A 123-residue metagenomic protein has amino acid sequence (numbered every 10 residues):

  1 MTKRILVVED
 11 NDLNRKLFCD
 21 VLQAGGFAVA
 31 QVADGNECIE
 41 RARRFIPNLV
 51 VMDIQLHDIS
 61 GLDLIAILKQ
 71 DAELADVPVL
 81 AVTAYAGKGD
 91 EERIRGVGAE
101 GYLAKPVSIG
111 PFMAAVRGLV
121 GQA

Functional and structural regions predicted by a protein language model:
E9: Conserved acidic carboxylate
L13, D34-E37, S60-D63: Acidic catalytic/metal-coordinating carboxylates
K16-A24: Charged docking surfaces used in two-component/phosphorelay signaling
G26-A33, R41, L103: Short hydrophobic/Thr-rich beta-strand motif most characteristic of the beta2 strand and flanking loop of CheY-like
F45-V51, L56: Active-site beta3 strand of CheY-like receiver
H57, A66, A75, G87: The feature encodes the CheY-like receiver
V107-V116: C-terminal output helix
